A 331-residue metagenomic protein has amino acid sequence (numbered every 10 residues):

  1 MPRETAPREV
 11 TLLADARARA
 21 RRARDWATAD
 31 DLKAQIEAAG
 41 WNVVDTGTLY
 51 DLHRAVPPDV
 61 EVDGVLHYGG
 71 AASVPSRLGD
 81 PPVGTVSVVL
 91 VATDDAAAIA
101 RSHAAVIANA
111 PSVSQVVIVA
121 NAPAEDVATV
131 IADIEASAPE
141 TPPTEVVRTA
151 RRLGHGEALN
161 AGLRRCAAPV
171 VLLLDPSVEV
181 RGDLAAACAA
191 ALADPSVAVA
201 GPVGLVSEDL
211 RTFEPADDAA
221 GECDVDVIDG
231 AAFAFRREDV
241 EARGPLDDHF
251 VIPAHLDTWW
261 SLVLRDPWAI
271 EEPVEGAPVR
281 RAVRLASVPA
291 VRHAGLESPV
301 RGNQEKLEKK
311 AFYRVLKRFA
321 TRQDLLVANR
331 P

Functional and structural regions predicted by a protein language model:
Y68-P81, A198-V199, E208, F233-A234 (+3 more regions): C-terminal, non-catalytic tails of nucleotide-sugar-dependent glycosyltransferases
A104-V113: Short, acidic, metal-binding catalytic loop of nucleotide-sugar glycosyltransferases
A120-V130: A conserved acidic beta->alpha catalytic loop
T149-C166: Glycine-rich, basic loop-to-helix element that forms the pyrophosphate-binding segment of sugar-nucleotide handling
V171: Short aromatic/hydrophobic "clamp" motif used to bind/position activated sugar donors
G182-F213: Conserved donor NDP-sugar-binding/catalytic core segment of glycosyltransferases
A216-F235, V251-P253, V300: A recurrent flexible, glycine/aromatic-enriched loop bordering the glycosyltransferase active site that acts as
G230, E241-R265, A282-V283: Donor nucleotide-sugar recognition loop
